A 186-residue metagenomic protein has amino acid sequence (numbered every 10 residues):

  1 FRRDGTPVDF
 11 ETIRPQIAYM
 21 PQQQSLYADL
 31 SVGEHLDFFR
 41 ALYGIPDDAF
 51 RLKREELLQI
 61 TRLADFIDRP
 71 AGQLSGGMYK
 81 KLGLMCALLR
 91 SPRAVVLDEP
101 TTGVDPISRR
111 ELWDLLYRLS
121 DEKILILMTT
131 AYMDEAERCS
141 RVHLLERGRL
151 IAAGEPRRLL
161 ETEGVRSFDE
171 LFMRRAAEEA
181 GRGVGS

Functional and structural regions predicted by a protein language model:
R2-A18, Q23, L119-D121, L160-E163: ABC ATPase NBD coupling module
D29, P70-G77: Conserved ABC ATPase signature
D37, A41, D48-F66: Conserved ABC ATPase "signature" region
V95-E99: Catalytic Walker B motif of ABC-type/P-loop ATPase nucleotide-binding domains
R110-E122: Helical segment within the ABC ATPase nucleotide-binding domain
A153-G154: ABC ATPase "signature
